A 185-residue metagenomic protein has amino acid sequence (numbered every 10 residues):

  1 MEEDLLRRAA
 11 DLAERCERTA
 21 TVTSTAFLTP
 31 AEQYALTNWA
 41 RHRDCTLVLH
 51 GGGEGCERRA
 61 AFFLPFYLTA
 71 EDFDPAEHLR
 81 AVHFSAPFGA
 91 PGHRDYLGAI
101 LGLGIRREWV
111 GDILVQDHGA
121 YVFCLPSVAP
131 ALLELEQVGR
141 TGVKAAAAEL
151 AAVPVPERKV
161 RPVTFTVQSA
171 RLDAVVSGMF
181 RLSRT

Functional and structural regions predicted by a protein language model:
M1-F180: Ferredoxin-like alpha/beta domains used as RNA- or RNAP-binding modules
